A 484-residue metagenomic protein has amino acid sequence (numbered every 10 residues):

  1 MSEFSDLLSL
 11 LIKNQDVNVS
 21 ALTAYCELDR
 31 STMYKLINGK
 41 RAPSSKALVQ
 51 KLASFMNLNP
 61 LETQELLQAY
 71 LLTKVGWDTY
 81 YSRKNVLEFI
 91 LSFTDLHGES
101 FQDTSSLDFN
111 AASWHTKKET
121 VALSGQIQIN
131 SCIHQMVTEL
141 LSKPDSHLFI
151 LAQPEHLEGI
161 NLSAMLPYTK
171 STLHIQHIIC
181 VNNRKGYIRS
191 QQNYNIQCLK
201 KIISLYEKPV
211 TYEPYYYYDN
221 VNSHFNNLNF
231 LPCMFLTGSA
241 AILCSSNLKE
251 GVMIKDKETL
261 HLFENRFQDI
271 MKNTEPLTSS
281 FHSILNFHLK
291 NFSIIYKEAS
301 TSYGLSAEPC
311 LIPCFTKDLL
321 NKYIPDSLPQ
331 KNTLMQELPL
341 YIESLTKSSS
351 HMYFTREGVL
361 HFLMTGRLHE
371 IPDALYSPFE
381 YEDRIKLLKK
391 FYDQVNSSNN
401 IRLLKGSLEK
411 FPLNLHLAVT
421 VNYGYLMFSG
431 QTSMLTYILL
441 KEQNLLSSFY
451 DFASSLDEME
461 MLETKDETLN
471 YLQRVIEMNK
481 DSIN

Functional and structural regions predicted by a protein language model:
M1-N18: A short, Lys/Arg-rich alpha-helix, primarily the initiator
L8, L22-T23, M33-L36: Conserved hydrophobic/aromatic packing and binding residues within compact polymer-binding modules
V19-A24, L52: Short alpha-helical "recognition helix" segments of helix-turn-helix
E27-S44, K51, Q68-L71: Recognition helix of helix-turn-helix/homeodomain-like DNA-binding domains that insert into the DNA major groove
A47-Q50, S54-L107: Short amphipathic recognition helices of helix-turn-helix/homeodomain-type DNA-binding modules
E119-D481: Hydrophobic protein-protein interaction segments
